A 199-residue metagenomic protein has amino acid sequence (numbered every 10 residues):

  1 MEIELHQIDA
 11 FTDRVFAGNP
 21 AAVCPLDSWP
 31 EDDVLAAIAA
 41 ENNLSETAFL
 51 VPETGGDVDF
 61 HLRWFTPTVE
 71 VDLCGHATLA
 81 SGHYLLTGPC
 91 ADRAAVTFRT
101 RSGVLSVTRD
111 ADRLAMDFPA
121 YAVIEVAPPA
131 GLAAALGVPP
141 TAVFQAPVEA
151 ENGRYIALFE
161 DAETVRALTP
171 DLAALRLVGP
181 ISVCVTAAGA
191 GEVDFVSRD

Functional and structural regions predicted by a protein language model:
M1-C74, L79-D199: Active-site proximal loop and beta-alpha junction motif in alpha/beta enzyme cores
